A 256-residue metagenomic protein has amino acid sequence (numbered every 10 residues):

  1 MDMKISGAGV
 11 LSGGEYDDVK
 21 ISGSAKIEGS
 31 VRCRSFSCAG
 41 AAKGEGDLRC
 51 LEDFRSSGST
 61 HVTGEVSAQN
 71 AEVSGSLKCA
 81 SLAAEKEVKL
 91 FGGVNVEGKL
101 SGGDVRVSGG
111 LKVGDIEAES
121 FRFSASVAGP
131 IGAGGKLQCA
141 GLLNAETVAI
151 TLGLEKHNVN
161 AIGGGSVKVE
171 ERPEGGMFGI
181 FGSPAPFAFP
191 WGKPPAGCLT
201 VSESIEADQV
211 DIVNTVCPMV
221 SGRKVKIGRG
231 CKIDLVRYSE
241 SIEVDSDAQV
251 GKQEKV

Functional and structural regions predicted by a protein language model:
M1-V256: Extended beta-solenoid/beta-helix repeat architectures
